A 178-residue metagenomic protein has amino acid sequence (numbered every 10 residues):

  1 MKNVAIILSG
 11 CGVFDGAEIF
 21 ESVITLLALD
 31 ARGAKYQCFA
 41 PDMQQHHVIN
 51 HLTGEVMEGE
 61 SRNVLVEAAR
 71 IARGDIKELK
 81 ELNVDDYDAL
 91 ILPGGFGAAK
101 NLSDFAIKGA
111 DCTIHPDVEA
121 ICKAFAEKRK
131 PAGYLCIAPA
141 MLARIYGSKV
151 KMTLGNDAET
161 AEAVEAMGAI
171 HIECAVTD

Functional and structural regions predicted by a protein language model:
N3-Q37, Q44, G59-E60, D75-D178: Active-site-adjacent pocket-lining segments in enzyme domains
F39-V66: N-terminal beta-loop-helix "entrance" segment that forms/cooperates in small-molecule cofactor or anionic ligand
V64-I76: Functional beta-strand-loop-alpha-helix junction segments that form "active/interaction loops" within catalytic
